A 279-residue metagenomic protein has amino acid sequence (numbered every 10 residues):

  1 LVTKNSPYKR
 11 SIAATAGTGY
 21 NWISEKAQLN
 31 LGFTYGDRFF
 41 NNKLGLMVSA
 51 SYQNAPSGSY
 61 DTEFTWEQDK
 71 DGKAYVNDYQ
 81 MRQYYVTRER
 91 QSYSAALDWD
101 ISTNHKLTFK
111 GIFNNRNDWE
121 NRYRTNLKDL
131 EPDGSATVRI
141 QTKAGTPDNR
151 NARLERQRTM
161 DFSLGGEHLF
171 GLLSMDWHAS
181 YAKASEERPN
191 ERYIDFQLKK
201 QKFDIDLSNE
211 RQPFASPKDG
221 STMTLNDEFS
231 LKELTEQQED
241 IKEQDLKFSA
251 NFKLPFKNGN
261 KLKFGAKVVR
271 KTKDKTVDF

Functional and structural regions predicted by a protein language model:
L1-A16, L29-F33: N-terminal periplasmic accessory domains that precede and gate Gram-negative outer-membrane beta-barrel machines
Y8-I12, N42-L46, T103-L107, G171-W177 (+1 more regions): Outer-envelope beta-barrel architecture signal
A13-G17, M47-S51, D61, K110-I112 (+2 more regions): Transmembrane beta-strands of outer-membrane beta-barrel proteins
T15-T18, Y75-M81, T142-R150, F229-Q237: Extracytoplasmic loops and strand-loop junctions of Gram-negative outer membrane beta-barrel proteins
T18-W22, Y52-P56, F113-N117, F170 (+5 more regions): Transmembrane beta-strands of outer-membrane beta-barrel pores
K26-D129, P147, Q157-L164, H168-G171: Transmembrane beta-barrel wall of Gram-negative outer-membrane proteins
G58-W66, L107-G134, G145, D176-S180 (+2 more regions): Outer-membrane beta-barrel and related beta-rich outer-membrane complex signature in Gram-negative bacteria
D204-E233, D278-F279: Flexible glycine-rich, low-complexity coil/linker segments exposed to the extracellular/periplasmic environment
